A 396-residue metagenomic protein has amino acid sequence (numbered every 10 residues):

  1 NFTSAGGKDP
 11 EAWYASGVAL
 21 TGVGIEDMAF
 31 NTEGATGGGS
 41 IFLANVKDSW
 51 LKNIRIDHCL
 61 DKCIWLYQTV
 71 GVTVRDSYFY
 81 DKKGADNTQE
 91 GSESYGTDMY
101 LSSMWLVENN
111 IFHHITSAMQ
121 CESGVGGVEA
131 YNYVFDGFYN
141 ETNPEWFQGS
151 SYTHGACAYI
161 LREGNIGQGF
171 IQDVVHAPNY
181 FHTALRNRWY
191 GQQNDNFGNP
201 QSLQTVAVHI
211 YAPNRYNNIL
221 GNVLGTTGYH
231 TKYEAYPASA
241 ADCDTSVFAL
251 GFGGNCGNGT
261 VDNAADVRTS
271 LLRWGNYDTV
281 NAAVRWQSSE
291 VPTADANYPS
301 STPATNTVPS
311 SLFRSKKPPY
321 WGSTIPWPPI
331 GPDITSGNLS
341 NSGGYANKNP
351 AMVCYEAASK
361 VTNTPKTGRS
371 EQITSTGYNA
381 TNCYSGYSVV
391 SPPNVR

Functional and structural regions predicted by a protein language model:
N1, G37, N45-I54, H58-W65: A conserved hydrophobic secondary-structure block that centers on an alpha-helix together with its immediately flanking
N1-G37: Small/polar beta-strand repeat architecture
A5, N31-E33, A44, Y67 (+2 more regions): A structural detector for beta-sheet-dominated domains
W13-A15, G38-I41, D61-I64, G96 (+4 more regions): Generic recognition of flexible, low-complexity loop/linker segments
S16, D86-Q89, V174-V175: Short consensus segments that form the blades of beta-propeller domains, in both extracellular/periplasmic
T21-T32, K47-H58, V70-G84, E93-A118 (+3 more regions): Right-handed parallel beta-helix
A35-G37, H58, G91, S202-Q204: Residues that act as N-cap/strand-start positions at coil-to-secondary-structure junctions
N143-P144, H154-G155, I160-Q172, F181-H182 (+1 more regions): Catalytic domains of carbohydrate-active enzymes that cleave complex glycans
